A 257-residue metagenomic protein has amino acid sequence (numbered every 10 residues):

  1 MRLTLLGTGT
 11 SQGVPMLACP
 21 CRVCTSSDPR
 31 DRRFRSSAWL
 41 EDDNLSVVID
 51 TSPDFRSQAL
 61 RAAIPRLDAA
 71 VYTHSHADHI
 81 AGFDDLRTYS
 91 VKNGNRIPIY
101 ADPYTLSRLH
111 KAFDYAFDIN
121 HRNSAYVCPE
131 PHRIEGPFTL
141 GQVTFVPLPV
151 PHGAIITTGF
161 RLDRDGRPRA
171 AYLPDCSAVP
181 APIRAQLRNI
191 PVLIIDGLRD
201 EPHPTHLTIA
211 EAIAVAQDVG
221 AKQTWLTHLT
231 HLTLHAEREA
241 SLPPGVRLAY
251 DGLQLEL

Functional and structural regions predicted by a protein language model:
M1-L173, A181-A185, E239-L257: Binuclear metal-dependent hydrolase catalytic cores
S177-L257: Cap/insert and terminal regions of metallo-dependent hydrolase folds
